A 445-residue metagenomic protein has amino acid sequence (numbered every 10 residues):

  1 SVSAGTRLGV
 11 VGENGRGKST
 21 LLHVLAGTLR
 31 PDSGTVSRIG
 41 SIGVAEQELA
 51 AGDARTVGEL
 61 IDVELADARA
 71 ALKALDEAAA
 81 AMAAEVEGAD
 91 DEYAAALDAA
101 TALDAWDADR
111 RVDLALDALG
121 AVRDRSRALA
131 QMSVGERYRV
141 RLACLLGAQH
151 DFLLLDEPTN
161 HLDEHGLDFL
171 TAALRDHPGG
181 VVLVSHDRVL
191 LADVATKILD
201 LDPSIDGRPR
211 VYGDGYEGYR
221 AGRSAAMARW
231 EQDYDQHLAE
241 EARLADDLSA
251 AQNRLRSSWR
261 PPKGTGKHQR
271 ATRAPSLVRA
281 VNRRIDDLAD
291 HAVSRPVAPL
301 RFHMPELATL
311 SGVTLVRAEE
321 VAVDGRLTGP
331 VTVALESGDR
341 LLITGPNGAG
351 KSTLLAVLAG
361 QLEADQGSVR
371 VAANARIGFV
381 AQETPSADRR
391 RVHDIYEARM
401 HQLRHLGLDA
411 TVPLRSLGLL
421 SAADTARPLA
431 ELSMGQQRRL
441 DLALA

Functional and structural regions predicted by a protein language model:
S1-R229, A308-A445: ABC ATP-binding cassette signature C-motif
D91-R110, A228-G329: Flexible nucleotide-interacting loop at or near the entrance of a catalytic core
